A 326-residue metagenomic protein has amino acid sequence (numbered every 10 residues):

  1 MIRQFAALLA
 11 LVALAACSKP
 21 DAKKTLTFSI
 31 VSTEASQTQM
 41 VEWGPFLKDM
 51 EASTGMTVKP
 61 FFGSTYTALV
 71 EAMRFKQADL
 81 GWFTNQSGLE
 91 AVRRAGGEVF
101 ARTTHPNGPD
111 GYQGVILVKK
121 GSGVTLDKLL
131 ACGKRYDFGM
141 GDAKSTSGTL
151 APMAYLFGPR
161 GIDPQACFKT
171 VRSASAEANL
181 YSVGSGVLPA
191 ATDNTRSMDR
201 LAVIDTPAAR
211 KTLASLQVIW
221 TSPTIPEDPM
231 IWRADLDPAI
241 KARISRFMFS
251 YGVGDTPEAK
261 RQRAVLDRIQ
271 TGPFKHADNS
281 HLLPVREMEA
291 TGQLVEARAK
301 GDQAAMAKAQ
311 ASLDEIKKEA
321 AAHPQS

Functional and structural regions predicted by a protein language model:
A13-A16: C-terminal motif of bacterial Sec signal peptides marking the signal peptidase cleavage site
S18-P20: Bacterial signal peptide processing site
K23-G44, S147: Extracytoplasmic "Venus flytrap"
T27-T33, A101, H105-V115, A208-S245 (+1 more regions): Periplasmic-binding protein-like
S32, F62-Y66, Q77-A95, T103-T104 (+2 more regions): Beta->alpha turn/N-cap motifs
E34-Q37, V41-P45, I240-S326: An extracytoplasmic/periplasmic, membrane-proximal ligand-sensing/linker region
E71-C132, K144, M153: Acidic, polar ligand-binding/catalytic clefts
C132-G139, A143-R243: Pocket-lining segment of extracytoplasmic ligand-binding domains
